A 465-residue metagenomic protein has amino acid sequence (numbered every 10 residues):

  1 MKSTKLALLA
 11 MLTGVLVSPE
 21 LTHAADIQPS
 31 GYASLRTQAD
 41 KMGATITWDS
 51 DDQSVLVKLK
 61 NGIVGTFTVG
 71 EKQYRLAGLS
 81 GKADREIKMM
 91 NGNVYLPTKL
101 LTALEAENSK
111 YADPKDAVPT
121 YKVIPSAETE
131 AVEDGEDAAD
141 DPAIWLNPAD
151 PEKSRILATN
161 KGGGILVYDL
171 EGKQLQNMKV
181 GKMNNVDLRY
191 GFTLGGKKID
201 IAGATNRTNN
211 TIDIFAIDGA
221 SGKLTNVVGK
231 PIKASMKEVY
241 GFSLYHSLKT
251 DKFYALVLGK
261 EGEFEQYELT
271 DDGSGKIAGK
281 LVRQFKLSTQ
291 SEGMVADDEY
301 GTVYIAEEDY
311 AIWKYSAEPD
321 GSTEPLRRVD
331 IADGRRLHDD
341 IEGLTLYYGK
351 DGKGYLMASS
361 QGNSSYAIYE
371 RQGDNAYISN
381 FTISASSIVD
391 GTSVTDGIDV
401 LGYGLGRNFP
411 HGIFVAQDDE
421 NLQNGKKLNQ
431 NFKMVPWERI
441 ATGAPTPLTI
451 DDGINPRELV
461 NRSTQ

Functional and structural regions predicted by a protein language model:
K2-K115: Primary recognition of N-terminal secretory signal peptides and signal-anchoring hydrophobic helices
D113-Q465: Sequence/structural signature of beta-propeller domains
